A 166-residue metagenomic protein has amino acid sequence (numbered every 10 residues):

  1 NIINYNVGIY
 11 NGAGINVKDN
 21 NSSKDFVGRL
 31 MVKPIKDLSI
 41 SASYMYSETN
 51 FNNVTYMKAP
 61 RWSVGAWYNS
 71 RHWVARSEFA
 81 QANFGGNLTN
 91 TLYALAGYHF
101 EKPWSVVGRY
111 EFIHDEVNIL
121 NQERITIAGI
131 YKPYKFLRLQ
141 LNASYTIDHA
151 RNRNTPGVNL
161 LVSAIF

Functional and structural regions predicted by a protein language model:
N1-S39, S43: Aromatic- and glycine-enriched pocket-lining scaffold segments that form the walls of small-molecule binding clefts
I2-Y5, K36-A42, H72-R76, P103-V107 (+1 more regions): Repeated loop/turn-to-beta-strand initiation elements of outer-membrane beta-barrel proteins
I9-A13, Y44-N50, S70-H72, F79-N83 (+3 more regions): Transmembrane beta-strands of outer-membrane beta-barrel pores
S22-F26, K58-W62, L88-L92, N121-I125 (+1 more regions): Residues that define the transmembrane beta-barrel architecture of outer-membrane proteins
G28, V64-A66, A94-A96, V106 (+3 more regions): Membrane-embedded beta-strands of outer-membrane beta-barrel proteins, especially the hydrophobic/small aromatic
V32-P34, W67-S70, Y98-F100, Y131 (+2 more regions): Residue-level signature of outer-membrane beta-barrel architecture
G97, E101-Q140: Outer membrane beta-barrel transmembrane domains
Y131, N154-F166: Outer-membrane beta-barrel "beta-signal"
